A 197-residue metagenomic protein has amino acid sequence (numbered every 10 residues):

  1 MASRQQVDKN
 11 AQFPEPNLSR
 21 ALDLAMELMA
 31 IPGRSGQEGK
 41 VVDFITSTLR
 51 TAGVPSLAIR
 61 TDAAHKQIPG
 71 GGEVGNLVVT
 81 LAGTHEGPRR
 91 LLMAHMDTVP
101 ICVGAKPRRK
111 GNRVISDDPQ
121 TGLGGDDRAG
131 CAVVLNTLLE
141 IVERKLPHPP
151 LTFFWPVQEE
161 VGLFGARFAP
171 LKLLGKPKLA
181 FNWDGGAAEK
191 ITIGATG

Functional and structural regions predicted by a protein language model:
A2-G39: N-terminal capping segment at the start of a domain
N17-L24, Q37-I45, G75, P88 (+3 more regions): General structural feature for long, well-ordered alpha-helical segments within catalytic domains of soluble enzymes
P32, L49, V79, L92-H95 (+2 more regions): Buried hydrophobic positions in well-ordered alpha/beta secondary-structure cores of metabolic enzymes
R34-T84: A non-catalytic alpha/beta surface segment that caps or lines the substrate-entry region of metallo-dependent hydrolase
G36, E86-G87, V99-I101, V161 (+1 more regions): Short, acidic Gly/Pro/Ser/Thr-rich loop/turn segments
A58-D62, L92-A94, I115-D117, F153-W155 (+1 more regions): General beta-strand structural signal in soluble alpha/beta enzymes
L77-G125: Catalytic-core environment of secreted peptidases
P119-G197: Acidic/histidine-rich catalytic neighborhood of metal-dependent amide-processing enzymes
